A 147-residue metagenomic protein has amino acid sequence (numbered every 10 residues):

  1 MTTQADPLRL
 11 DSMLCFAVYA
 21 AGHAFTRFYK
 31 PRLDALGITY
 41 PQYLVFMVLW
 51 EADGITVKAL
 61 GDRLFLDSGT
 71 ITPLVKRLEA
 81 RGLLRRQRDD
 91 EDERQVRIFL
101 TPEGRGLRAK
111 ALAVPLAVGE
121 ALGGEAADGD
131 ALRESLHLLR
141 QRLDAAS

Functional and structural regions predicted by a protein language model:
M1-L36, D130, E134, Q141: N-terminal leader segment of winged-helix/HTH proteins
M13, L44, Q95: Amphipathic alpha-helical recognition patches that constitute DNA-binding helices
F16, H23, R27-D67: N-terminal helix-turn-helix DNA-binding core of bacterial DNA-binding proteins
T26, K76-E134: Charged, amphipathic alpha-helical coiled-coil/dimerization segments
L36-P41, T70, T101, E125-A127: Short helix-coil-helix linker/hinge
V57-K58, G69, K76, V96: Residues within helix-turn-helix
Q141-S147: Generic C-terminal helix-cap and adjacent flexible tail
